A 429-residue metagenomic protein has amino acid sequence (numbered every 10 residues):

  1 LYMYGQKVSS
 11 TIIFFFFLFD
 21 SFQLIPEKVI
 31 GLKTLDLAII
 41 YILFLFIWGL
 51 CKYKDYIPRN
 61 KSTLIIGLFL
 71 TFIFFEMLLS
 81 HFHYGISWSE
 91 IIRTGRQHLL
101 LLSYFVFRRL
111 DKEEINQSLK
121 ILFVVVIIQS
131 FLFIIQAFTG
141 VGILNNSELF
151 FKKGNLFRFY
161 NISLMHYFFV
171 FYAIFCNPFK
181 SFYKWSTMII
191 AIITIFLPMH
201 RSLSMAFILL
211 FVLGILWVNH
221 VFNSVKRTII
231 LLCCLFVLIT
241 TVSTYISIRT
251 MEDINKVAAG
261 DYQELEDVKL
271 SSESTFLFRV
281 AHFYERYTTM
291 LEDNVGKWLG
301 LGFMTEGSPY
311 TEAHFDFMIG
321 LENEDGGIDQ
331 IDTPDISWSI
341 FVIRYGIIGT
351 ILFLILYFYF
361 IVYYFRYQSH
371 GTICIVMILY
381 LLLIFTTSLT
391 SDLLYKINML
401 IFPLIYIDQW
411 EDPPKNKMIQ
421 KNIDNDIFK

Functional and structural regions predicted by a protein language model:
L1-L265, G327-M418, N422-D426: Hydrophobic transmembrane helix bundles of membrane-integrated enzymes that assemble and modify cell-envelope
I143, E273, L277-Y345: Long extracytoplasmic/lumenal interhelical loops at the membrane interface of multi-pass membrane proteins
L235-D293, L299-T305: Aromatic-rich transmembrane-lumenal/periplasmic boundary elements in polytopic membrane proteins
